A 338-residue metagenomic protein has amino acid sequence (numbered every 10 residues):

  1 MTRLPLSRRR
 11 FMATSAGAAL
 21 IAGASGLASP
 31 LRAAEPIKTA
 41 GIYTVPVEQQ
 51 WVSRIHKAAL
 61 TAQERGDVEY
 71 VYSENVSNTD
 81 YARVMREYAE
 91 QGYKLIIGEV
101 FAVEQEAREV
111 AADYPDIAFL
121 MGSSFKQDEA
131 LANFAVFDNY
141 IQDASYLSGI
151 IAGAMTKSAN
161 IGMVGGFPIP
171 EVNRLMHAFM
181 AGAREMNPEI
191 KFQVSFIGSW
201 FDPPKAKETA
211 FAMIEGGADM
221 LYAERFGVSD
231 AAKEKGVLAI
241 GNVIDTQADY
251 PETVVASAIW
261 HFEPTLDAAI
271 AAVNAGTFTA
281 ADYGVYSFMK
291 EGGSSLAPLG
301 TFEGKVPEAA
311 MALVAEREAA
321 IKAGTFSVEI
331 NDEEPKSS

Functional and structural regions predicted by a protein language model:
T2-A22, S29: N-terminal secretory signal peptides and thylakoid transit peptides that target proteins across membranes
L27-I42: C-terminal segment of N-terminal export signals and the immediately downstream linker at the start of the mature
K38-R65, V71-D80, F101, P168-R174: Extracytoplasmic "Venus flytrap"
A59, S145-N187, V194, D282-G304: An alpha-beta-alpha
Y93-V100, L120-G122, G216-F226, N242: Periplasmic-binding protein-like
A112-D138, V243-T253: Flexible loop/hinge segments that line or gate small-molecule binding clefts
D128-I151, M163-P168, P251-P264: Short beta-strand elements at the ligand-binding edges of bilobed clamshell
A275-S338: Hinge/cleft segment of the Venus flytrap/periplasmic-binding protein
